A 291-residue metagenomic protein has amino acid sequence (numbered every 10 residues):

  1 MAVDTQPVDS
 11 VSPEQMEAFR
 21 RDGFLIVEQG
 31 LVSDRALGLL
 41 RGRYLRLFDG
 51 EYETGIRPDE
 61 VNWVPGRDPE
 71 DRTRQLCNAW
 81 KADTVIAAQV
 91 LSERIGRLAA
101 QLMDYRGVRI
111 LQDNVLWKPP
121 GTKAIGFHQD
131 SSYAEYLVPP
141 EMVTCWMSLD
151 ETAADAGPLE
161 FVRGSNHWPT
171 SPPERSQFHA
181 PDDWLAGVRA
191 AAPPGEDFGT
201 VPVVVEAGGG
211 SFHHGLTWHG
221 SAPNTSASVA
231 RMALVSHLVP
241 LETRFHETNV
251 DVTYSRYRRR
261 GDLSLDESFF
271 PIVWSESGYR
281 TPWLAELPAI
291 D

Functional and structural regions predicted by a protein language model:
M1-D22, E28-F127, Y133-Y136, N249: Non-heme Fe(II)-dependent double-stranded beta-helix
A2, G42, G50-E53, R57-P58 (+3 more regions): Non-heme Fe(II)/2-oxoglutarate
E17, T152-W218: Double-stranded beta-helix
M103, D130-M142, F198-G199, V205 (+1 more regions): A short beta-loop-beta micro-motif enriched in histidine and acidic residues
N114, Q129-S131, M147-E151, R163: Short, structured patches in soluble enzyme cores that scaffold and shape functional sites
P119, A153, W168, P240-E242: Feature marks short, surface-exposed loop/turn motifs that line or immediately flank catalytic pockets and channel
G126-Q129, V138, D155-F161, T170-E174 (+2 more regions): A short secondary-structure junction signal
Y136-A154, V204-V205, H237-P240: Short, conserved beta-strand element in jelly-roll/cupin
